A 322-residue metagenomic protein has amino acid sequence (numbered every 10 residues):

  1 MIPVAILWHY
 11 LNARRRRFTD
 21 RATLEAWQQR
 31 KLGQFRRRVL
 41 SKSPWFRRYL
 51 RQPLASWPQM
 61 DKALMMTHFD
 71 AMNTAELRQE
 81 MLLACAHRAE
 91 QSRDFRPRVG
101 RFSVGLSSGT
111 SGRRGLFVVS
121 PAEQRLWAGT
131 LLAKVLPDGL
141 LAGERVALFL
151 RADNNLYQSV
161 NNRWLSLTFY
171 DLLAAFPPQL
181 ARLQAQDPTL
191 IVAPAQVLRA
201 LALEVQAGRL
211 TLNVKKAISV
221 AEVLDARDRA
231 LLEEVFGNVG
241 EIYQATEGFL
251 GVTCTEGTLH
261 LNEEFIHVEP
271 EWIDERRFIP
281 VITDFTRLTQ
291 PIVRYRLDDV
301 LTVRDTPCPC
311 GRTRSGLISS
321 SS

Functional and structural regions predicted by a protein language model:
M1-L106, G112-L126, L132-L141, A152 (+1 more regions): Nucleotide 5′-phosphate-binding alpha/beta core
M1-R37, S166-S322: Active-site glycine/GP-rich loop and adjacent strand/helix microenvironment that borders small-molecule binding pockets
Y49-L50, Q158-V160, L232-E233: Short loop/helix-cap segments at secondary-structure boundaries that form the rim of catalytic
G105, G109, G129-L136, A147 (+5 more regions): A broadly conserved amphipathic alpha-helix scaffold signal in soluble, globular proteins
S108-S111, N162-W164: Acidic/polar active-site rim loop that often engages polyanionic ligands
F117-V119, Q158-V160, L203, I292-R294: A short secondary-structure junction signal
R125-W127, A142, D153-S159, A200-L201 (+2 more regions): Short, well-ordered, mixed-charge alpha-helical segments that flank or form enzyme active sites
L132-L172: Conserved AMP-binding loop of ANL adenylate-forming enzymes
